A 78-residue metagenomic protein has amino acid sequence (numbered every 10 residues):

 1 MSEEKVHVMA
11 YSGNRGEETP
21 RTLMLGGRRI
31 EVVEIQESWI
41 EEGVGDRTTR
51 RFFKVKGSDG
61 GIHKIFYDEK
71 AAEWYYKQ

Functional and structural regions predicted by a protein language model:
M1-Q78: Cysteine-centric segments in proteins
